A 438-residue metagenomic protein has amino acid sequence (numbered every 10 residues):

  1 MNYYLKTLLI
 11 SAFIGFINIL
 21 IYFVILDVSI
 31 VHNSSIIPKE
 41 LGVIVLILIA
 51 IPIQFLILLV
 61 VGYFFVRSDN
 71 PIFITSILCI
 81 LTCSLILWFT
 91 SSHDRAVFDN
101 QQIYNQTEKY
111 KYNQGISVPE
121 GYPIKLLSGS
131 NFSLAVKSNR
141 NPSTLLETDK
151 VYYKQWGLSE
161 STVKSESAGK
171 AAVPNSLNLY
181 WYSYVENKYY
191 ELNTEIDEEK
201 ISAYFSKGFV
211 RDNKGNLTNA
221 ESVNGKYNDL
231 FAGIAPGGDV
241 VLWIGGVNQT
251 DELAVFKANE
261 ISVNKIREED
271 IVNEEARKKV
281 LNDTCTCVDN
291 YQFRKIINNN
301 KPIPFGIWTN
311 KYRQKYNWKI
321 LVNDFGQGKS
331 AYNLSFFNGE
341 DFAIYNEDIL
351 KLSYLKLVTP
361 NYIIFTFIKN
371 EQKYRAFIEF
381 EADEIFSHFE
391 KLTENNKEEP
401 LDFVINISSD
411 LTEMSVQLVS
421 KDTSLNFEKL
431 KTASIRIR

Functional and structural regions predicted by a protein language model:
N2-Y3, Y63-I74: Membrane-interface helix-boundary motifs at transmembrane edges
K6-L20: Alpha-helical transmembrane segments
I17-V61: Membrane-embedded alpha-helical segments of integral membrane proteins
N70-S92: Internal/C-terminal transmembrane anchor helices
L87-S161, S165-S167: N-terminal "first-domain core" detector
F132-S183, K329-F380: Tryptophan-paired
A203-K311, F389-R438: Compositionally biased low-complexity segments at domain edges in trafficked proteins and select soluble regulators
L281-T359, Y374: Long, low-hydrophobicity ectodomains and other hydrophilic envelope-associated domains
